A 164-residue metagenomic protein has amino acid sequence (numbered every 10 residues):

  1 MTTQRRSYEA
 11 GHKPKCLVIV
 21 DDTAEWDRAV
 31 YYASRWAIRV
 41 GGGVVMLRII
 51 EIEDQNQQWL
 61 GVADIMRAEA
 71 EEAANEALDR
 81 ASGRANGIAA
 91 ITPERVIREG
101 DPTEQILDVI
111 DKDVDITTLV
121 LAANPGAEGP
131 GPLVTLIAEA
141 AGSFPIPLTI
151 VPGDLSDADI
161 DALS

Functional and structural regions predicted by a protein language model:
M1-G11, N86-L119, A162-S164: Structural beta-alpha unit
R6, R48-E76, A158-S164: Acidic, proline/glycine-rich short linear motifs
S7-L60, S143-I146: Small/aliphatic-rich secondary-structure junction motif
A29-Y32, D108-V109, L136: A short acidic, amphipathic alpha-helical/loop segment
Y32, E69-A81, Q105: Short, solvent-exposed amphipathic alpha-helices that sit in or adjacent to ligand/effector-binding or catalytic
A37, A85-N86, A140-A141: A generic structural signal for well-ordered alpha-helical segments
V45-L47, E94-R98, T149-V151: General small-molecule cofactor/ligand-binding pocket signal
T118-G142, L155-I160: Glycine-rich, Arg-bearing micro-motifs that act as flexible, cationic patches
